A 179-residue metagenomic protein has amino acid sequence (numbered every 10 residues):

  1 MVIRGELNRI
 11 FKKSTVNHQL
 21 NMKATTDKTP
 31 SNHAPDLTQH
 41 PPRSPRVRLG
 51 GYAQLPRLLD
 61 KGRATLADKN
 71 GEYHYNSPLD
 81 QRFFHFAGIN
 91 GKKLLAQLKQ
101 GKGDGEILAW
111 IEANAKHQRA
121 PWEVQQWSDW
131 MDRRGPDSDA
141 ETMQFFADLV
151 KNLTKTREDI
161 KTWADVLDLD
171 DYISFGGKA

Functional and structural regions predicted by a protein language model:
I3-G5, V16-Q19: Short, low-complexity, charge-dense intrinsically disordered segments
K23, D27-N70, W130-A179: Polar/charged low-complexity regulatory segments
R46-A53, R57, H74, P78 (+7 more regions): Alpha-helix boundary/N-cap detector
K69-I111: Amphipathic alpha-helical packing elements
L94, L98-T154: Amphipathic protein-protein interaction modules
